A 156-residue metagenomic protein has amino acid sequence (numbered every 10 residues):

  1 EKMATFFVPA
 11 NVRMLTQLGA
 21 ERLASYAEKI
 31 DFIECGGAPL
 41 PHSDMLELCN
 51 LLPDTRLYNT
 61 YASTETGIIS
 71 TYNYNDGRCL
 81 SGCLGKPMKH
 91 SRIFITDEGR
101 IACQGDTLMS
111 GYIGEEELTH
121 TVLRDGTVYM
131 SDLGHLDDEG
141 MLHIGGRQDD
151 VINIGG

Functional and structural regions predicted by a protein language model:
A4-F7, L18-C79, R92: Gly/Ser/Thr-rich phosphate-binding loop
T5-V8, I33, I93, D132 (+2 more regions): Residue-level signal for inorganic ion chemistry
N11-V12, L40, L108: Alpha-helix capping/helix-boundary segments
G37, A62, G85, D132 (+1 more regions): Active-site glycine-centered loops adjacent to acidic/histidine catalytic or metal-binding residues that shape
S81-P87, R124-D125: Short Gly/Pro-enriched turn/cap motifs at secondary-structure boundaries
K89-S91, G99: Change "...and in nucleic-acid phosphodiester-cleaving endonucleases..." to "...and in nucleic-acid processing enzymes
R100-G155: Conserved ATP-binding/catalytic segment of the ANL
